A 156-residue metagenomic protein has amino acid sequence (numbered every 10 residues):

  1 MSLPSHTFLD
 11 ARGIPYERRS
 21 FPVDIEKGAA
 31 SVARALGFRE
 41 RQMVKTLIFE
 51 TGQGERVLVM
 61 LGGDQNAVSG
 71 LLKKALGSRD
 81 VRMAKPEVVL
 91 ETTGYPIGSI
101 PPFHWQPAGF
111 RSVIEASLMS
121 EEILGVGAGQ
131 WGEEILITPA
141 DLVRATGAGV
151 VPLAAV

Functional and structural regions predicted by a protein language model:
M1-V156: Extended, low-hydrophobicity, polar/charged segments
